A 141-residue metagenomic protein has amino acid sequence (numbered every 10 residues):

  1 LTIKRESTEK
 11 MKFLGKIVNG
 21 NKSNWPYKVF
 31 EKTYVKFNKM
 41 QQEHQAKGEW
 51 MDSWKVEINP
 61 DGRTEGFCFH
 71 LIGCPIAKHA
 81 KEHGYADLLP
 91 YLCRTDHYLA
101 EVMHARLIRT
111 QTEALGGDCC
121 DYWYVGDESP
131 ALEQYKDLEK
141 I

Functional and structural regions predicted by a protein language model:
L1-E82: Amphipathic interaction/junction segments at domain boundaries or subunit interfaces
F13-G15, D118-D121: Short, solvent-exposed polar/charged micro-motifs at secondary-structure junctions
W25, E101-V102, D121-W123, S129: Charge-rich, low-complexity amphipathic helices in intrinsically disordered tails/linkers adjacent to domains
A46-S53, H104, I108, E139-I141: Short secondary-structure transition/capping segments
K55-L115: Short, hydrophobic/π-rich interface segment
I72, Y98, W123, L138-E139: Intrinsic disorder/low-complexity detector
T110-A114, C119, V125-I141: Activation/maturation switch segments at domain boundaries
